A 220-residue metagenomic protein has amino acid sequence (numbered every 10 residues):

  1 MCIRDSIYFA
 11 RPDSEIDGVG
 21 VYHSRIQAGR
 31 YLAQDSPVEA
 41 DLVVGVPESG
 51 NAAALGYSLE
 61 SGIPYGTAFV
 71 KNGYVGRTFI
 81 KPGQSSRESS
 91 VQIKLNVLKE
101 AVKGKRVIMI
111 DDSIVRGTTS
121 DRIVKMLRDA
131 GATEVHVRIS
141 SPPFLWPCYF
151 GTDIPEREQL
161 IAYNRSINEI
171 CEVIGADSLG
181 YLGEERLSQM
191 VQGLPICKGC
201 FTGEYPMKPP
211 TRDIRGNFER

Functional and structural regions predicted by a protein language model:
R4-R220: PRPP-associated nucleotide enzymes
